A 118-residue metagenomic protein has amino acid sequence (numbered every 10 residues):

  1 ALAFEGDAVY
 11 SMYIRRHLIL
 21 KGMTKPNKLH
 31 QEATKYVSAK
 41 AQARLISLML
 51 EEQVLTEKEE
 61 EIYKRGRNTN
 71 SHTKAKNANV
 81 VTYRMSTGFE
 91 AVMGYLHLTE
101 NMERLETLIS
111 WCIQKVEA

Functional and structural regions predicted by a protein language model:
A1-A118: Double-stranded RNA-binding/processing signature
